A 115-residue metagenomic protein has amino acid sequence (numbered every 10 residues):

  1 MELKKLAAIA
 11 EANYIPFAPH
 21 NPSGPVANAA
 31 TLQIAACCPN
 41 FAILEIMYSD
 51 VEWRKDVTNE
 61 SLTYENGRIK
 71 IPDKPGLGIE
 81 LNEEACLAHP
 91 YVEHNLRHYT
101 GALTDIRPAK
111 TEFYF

Functional and structural regions predicted by a protein language model:
M1-G76, E80: Shared catalytic-loop signature of beta/alpha-barrel
L77-F115: Extended hydrophobic packing segments that form well-structured cores
